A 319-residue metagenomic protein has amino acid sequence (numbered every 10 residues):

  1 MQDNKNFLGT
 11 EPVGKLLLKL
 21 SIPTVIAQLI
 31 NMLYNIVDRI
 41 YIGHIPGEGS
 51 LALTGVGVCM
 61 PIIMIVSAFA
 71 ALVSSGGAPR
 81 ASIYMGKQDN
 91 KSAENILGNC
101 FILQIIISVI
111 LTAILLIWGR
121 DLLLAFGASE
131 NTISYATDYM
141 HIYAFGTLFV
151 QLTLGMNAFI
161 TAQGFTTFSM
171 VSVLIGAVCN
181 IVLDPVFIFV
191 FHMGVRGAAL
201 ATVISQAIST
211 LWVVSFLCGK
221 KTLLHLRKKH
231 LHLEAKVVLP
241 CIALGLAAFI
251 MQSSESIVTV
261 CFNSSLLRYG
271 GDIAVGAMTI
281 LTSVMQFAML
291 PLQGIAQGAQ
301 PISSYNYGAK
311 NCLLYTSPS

Functional and structural regions predicted by a protein language model:
M1-T24, A81-G146, V190-G245, S303-P318: Short alpha-helical transmembrane segments in multi-pass integral membrane proteins
K15-A78, S82, A243-L267: Signature of the first transmembrane helix
V25, L29, L33, V37 (+11 more regions): Generic alpha-helical transmembrane segments of integral inner-membrane proteins, especially permease/transport modules
L29, L33-L53, L123-E130, V186-M193 (+3 more regions): Helix-terminus/linker motif at the lipid-water interface of multi-pass membrane proteins
L53-A113, V150-S169, A277-S317: Small-residue-rich hydrophobic transmembrane alpha-helices
M156-G164, D184-M193: Membrane-water interface regions at transmembrane-helix termini and the short interhelical loops of multi-pass membrane
A207-T210, G245, F249-S253, Q286-G294: Hydrophobic transmembrane alpha-helical segments of multi-pass transport and channel proteins
